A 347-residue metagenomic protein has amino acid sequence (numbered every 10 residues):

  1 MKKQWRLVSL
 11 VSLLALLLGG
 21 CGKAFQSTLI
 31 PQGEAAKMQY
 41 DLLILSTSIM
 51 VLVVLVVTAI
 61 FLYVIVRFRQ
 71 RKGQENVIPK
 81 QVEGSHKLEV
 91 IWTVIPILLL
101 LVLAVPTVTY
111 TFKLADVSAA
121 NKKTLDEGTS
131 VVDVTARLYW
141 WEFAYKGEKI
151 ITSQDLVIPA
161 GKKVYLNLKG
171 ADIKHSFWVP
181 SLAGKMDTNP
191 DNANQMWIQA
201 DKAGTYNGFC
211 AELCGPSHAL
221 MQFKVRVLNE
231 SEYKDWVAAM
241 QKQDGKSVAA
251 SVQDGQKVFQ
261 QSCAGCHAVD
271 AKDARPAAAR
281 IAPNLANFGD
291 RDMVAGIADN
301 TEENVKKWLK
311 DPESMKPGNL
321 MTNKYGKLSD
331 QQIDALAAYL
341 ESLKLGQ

Functional and structural regions predicted by a protein language model:
K2-A160: Extracytoplasmic entry segments of secretory-pathway proteins
L125-E127, K149-T152, S231-Q260, Q347: Electrostatic cytochrome c docking/interface patches
W140-E142, I151-F209, L213-M221, V227-N229: Membrane-embedded segments
H175, M221-K224, I281-P283, N319: Extracytoplasmic/periplasmic beta-strand context in beta-sandwich domains, especially the cupredoxin/COX2 CuA-binding
C210, G255, S262-D270, M321 (+2 more regions): The canonical Cys-X-X-Cys-His
P216, K272-D273: Short, non-ligating residues that shape and space the ligands of small metal-coordination modules and catalytic
L228-Y233, D290: Extracellular interdomain linker/stem segments of modular secreted and single-pass surface proteins
A238, K242-D244, V248-A250, K257 (+1 more regions): Extracytoplasmic electron-transfer domains, predominantly the class I c-type cytochrome c fold
